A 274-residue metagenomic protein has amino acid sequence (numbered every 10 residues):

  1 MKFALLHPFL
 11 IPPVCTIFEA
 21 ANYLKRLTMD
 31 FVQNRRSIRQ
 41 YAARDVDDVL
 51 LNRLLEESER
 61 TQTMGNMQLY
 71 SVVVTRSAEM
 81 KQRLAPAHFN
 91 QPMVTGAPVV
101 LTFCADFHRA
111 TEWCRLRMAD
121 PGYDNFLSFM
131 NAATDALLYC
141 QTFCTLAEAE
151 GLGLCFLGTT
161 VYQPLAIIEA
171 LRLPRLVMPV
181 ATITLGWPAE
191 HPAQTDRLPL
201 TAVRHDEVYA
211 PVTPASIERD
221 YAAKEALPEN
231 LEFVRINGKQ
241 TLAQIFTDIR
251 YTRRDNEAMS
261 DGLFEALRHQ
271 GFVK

Functional and structural regions predicted by a protein language model:
T16-K274: Acidic, surface-exposed loops and disordered segments
